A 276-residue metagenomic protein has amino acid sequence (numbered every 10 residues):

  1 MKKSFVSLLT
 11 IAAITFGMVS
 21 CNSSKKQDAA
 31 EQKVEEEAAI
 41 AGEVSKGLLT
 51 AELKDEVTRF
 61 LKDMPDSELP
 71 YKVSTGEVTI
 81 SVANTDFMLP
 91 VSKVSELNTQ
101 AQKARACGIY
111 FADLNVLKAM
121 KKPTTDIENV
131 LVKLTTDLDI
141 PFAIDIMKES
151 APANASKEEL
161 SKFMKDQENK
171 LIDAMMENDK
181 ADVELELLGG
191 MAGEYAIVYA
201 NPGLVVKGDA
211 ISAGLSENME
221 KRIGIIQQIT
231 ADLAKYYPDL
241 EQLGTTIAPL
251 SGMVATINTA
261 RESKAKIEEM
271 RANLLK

Functional and structural regions predicted by a protein language model:
M1-L8: Bacterial N-terminal signal peptides that target proteins for export
G17-S20: C-terminal motif of bacterial Sec signal peptides marking the signal peptidase cleavage site
N22-K25: Bacterial signal peptide processing site
A30-A151: N-terminal Sec/ER secretory leader and immediately downstream segment of secreted/extracellular precursors
S95-Q102, A106, N115, A119 (+7 more regions): Non-transmembrane, amphipathic alpha-helical segments
G108, E168, G189, G193-A196 (+5 more regions): Generic structural concept
A153-L233: Extended amphipathic alpha-helical interaction segments
A231-K276: A cross-kingdom marker for long, charged
